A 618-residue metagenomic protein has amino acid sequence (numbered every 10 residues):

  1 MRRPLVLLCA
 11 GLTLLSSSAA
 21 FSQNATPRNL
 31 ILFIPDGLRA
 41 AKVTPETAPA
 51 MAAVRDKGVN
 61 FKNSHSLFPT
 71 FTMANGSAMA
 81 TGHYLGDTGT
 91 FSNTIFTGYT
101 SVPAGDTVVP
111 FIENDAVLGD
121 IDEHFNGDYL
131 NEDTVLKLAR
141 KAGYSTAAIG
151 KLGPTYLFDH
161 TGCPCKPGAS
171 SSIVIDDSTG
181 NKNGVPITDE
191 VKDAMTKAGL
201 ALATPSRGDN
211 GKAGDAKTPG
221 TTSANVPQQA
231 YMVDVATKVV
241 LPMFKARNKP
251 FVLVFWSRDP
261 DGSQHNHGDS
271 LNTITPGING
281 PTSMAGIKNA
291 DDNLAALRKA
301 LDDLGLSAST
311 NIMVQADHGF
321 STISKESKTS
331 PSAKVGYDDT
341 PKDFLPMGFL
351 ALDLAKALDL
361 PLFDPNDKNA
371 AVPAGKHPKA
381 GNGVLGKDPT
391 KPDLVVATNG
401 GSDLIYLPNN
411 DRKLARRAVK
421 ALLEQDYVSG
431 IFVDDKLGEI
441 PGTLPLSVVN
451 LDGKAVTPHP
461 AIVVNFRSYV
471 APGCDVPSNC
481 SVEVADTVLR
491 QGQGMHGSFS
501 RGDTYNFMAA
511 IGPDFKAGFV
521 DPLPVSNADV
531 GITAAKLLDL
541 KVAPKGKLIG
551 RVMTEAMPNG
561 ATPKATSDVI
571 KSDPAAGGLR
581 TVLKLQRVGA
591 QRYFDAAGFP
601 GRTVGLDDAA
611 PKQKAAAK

Functional and structural regions predicted by a protein language model:
Q23-P27, A40-A142, L152-S178: Active-site nucleophile/metal-coordination loop of metallo-enzymes that catalyze phosphate/sulfate and related
P27-A40, A53-R55, M79, A139 (+8 more regions): Beta-strand elements within well-structured catalytic alpha/beta cores of enzymes that handle phosphate/sulfate esters
A40, A52-A53, K137-R140, G400-V433 (+3 more regions): Non-catalytic, well-ordered alpha-helical segments in soluble enzyme domains
P69-F71, N93-T107, F111-H124, G162 (+2 more regions): Secreted, luminal/periplasmic, and some membrane-associated catalytic domains that remodel anionic oxygen-ester
L85-T88, A147, C163-R207, I274-D292 (+2 more regions): Acidic, His- and aromatic-enriched active-site or binding-groove loops in soluble protein domains that engage sugars
G119-T237, V252-V254, R258-Q264: A contiguous, mid-domain pocket- or channel-lining segment that forms the substrate-recognition surface
L157-G168, G220, A236-A296, E326-K328 (+2 more regions): Active-site His/acidic residue clusters
S429-I462, P522, D539-P574: Polar, surface-exposed loop/tail segments that function as active-site lids or cofactor/substrate-recognition elements
